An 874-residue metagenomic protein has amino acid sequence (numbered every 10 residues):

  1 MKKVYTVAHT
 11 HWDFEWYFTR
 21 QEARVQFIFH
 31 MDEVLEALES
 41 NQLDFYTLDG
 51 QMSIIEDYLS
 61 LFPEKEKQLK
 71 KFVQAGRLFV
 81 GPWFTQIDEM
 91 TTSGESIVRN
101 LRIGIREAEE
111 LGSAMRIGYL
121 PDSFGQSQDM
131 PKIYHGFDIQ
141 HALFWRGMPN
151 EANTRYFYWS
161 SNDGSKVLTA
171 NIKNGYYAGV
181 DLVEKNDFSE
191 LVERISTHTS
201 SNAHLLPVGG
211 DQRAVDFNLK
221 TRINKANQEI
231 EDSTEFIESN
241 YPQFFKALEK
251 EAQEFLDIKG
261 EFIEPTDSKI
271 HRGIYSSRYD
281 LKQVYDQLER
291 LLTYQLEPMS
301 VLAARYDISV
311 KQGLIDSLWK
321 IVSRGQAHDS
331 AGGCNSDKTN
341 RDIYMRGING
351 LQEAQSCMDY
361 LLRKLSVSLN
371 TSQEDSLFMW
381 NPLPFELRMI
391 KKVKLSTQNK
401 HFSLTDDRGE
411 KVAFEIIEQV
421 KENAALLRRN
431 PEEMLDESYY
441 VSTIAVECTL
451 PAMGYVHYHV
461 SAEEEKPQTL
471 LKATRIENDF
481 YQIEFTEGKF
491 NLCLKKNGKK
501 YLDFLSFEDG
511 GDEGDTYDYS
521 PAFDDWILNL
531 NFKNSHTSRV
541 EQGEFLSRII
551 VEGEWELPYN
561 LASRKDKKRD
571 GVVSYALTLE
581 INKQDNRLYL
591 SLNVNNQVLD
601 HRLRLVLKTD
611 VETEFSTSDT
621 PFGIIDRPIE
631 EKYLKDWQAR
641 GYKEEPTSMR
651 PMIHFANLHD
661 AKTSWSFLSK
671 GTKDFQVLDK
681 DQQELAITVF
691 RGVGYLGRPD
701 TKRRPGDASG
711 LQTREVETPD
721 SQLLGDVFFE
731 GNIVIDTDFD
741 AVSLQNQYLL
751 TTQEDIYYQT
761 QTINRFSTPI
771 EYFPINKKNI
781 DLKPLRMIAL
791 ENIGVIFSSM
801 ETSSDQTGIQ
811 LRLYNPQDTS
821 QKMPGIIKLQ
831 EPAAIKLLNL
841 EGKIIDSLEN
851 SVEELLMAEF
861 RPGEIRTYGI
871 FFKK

Functional and structural regions predicted by a protein language model:
M1-E95, R99, E107-E109, G136-I139 (+1 more regions): N-terminal catalytic cores of secreted or lumenal carbohydrate-active enzymes
V4, L35-L38, N224-F236, Q243-K874: Terminal accessory/anchoring regions of large secretory-pathway or extracellular enzymes
H9, G104, Y134, N240 (+2 more regions): Conserved, mostly hydrophobic/aromatic
D13-V25, D49-Y58, P82-I97, A114-G125 (+4 more regions): The substrate-binding groove and active-site-proximal loops of carbohydrate-active enzymes, especially glycoside
H30-V34, L69-F72, I97-A108, E184-H198 (+1 more regions): Structured alpha-helical segments in the cores of large, soluble enzyme domains
L38-N41, L59-G76, V80, E151-L191 (+2 more regions): Active-site cores of enzymes that catalyze phosphoryl transfer or operate on phosphate-rich substrates
E110-I117, D138-Q140, S201-L206, N586-Y589 (+2 more regions): Short, surface-exposed connector motifs at secondary-structure boundaries
D129-Q212, N224-P242: Active-site-adjacent pocket scaffolds in enzyme catalytic domains
